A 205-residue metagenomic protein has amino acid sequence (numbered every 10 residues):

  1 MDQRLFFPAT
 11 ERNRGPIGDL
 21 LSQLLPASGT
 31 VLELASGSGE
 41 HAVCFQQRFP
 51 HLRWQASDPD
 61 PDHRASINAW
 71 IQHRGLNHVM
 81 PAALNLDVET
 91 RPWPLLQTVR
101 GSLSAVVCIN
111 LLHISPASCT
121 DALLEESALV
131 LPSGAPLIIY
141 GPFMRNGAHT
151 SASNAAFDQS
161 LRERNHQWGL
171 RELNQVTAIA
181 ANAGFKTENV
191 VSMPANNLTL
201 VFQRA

Functional and structural regions predicted by a protein language model:
M1-A27: Class I SAM-dependent methyltransferase Rossmann-like catalytic core, especially the SAM/SAH-binding loop
L32, E40-W93: Class I SAM-dependent methyltransferase SAM/SAH-binding core
G37: Conserved glycine-rich SAM-binding loop
V107: A conserved beta-strand element that flanks and buttresses the S-adenosyl-L-methionine
I114-S127: A short, conserved alpha-helix within the catalytic core of class I
G134-F143: Conserved beta-strand signature within the Rossmann-like core of class I S-adenosyl-L-methionine
T150-N174: Conserved Class I S-adenosyl-L-methionine
F185-A205: Core SAM-dependent methyltransferase catalytic element
